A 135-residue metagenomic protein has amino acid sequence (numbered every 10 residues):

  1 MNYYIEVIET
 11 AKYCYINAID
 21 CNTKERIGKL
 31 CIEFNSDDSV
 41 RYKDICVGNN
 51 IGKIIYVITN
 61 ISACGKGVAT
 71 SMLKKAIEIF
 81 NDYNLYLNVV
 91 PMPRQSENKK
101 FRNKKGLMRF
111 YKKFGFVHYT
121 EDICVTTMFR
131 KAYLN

Functional and structural regions predicted by a protein language model:
M1-E9: Conserved N-terminal entry element of GNAT/NAT acetyltransferase domains
K12-Y56, N98: Conserved acyl-donor/pantetheine-binding loop and adjacent beta-alpha core of acyl/acetyltransferases and related
V47-G48, P93-Q95, F101-M108, F114-N135: C-terminal "cap" of GNAT-fold acetyltransferases
I55-C64, P93: A short, internal acetyl-CoA/4′-phosphopantetheine-binding micro-motif in the GNAT/acyltransferase core
T59, G65-E78: Conserved acetyl-CoA-binding loop-helix of GNAT-fold acetyltransferases
G67, N84, G115: Short glycine-rich hinge loops at helix-strand junctions in the catalytic core of two-component histidine kinases
F80-K100: Conserved GNAT acetyl-CoA-binding A-motif
